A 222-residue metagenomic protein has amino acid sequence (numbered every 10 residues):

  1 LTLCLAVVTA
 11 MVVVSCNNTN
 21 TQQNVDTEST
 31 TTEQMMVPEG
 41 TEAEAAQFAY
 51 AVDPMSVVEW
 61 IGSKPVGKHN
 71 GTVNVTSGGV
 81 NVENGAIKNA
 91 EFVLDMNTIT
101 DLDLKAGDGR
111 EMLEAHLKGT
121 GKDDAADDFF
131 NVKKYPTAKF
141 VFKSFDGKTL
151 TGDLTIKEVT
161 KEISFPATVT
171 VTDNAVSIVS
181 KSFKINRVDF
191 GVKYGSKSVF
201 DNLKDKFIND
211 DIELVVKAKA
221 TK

Functional and structural regions predicted by a protein language model:
L1-L3: Bacterial N-terminal signal peptides that target proteins for export
M11-S15: C-terminal motif of bacterial Sec signal peptides marking the signal peptidase cleavage site
C16-K222: Low-complexity, acidic/polar, glycine-enriched regions of mature
